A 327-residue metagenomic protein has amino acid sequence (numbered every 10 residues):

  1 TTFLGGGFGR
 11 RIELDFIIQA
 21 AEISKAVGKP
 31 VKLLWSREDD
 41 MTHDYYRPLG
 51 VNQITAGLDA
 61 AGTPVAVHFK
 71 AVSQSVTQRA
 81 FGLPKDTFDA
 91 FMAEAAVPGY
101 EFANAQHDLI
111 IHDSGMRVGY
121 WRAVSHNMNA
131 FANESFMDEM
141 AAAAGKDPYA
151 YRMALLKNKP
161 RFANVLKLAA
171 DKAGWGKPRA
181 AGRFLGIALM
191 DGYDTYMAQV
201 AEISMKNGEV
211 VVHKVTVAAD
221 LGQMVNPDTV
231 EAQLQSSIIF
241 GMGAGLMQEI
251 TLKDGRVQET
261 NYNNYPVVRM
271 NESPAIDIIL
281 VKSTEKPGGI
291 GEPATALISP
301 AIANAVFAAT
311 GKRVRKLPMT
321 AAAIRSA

Functional and structural regions predicted by a protein language model:
T1-A327: Cofactor-binding beta-sheet edge motifs in enzyme active sites
